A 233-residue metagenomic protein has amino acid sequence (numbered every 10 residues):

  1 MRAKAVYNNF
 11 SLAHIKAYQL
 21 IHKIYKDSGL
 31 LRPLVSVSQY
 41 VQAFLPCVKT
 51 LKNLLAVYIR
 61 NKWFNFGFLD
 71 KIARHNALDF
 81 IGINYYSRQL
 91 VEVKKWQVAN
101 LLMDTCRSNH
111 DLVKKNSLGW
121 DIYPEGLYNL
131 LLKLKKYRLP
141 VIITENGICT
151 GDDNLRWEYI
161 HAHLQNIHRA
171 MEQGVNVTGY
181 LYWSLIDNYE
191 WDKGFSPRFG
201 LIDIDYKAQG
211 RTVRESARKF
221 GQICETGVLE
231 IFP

Functional and structural regions predicted by a protein language model:
M1-P233: Non-catalytic scaffold segments within catalytic domains of secreted glycoside hydrolases
